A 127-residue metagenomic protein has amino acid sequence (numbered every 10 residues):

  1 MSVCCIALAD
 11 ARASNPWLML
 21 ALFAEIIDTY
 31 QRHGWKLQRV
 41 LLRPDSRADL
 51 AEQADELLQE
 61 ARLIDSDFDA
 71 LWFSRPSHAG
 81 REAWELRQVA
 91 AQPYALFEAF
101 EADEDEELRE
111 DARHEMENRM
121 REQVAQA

Functional and structural regions predicted by a protein language model:
C4-C5: Cysteine-centered motifs
L8-S14: N-terminal polybasic/positive-inside topogenic patches
W17-L18: Short, flexible loop segments at the rims of nucleotide/cofactor-binding pockets, characterized by
A21-A61: An amphipathic, hydrophobic-aromatic interaction surface with interspersed Lys/Arg that forms lipid/phosphate-bearing
L50-A127: Detector for the mature cores of small, proteolytically processed and post-translationally modified peptide effectors
